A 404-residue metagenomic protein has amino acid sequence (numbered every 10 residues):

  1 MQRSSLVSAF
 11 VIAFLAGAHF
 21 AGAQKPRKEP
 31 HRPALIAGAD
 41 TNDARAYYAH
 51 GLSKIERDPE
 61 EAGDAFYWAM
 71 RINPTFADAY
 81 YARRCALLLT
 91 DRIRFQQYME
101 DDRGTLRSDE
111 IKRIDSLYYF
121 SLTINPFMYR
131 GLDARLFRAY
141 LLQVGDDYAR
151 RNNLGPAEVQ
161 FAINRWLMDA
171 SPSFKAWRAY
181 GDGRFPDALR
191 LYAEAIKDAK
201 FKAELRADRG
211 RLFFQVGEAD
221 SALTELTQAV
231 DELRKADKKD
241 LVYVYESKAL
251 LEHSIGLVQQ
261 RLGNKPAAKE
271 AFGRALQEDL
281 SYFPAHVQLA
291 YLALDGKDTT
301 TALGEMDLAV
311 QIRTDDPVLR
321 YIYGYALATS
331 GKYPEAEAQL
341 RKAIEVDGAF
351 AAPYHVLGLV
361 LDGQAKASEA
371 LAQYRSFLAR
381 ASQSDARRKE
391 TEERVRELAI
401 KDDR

Functional and structural regions predicted by a protein language model:
A34-A39, F120-D133, E158-R165, E232-E246: Flexible helix-coil transition and linker loops at the boundaries of alpha-helical arrays
A44, A77-D78, Y129, D169 (+8 more regions): Helix-start (N-cap) detector for alpha-helical repeat units in TPR-like alpha-solenoids, especially tetratricopeptide
A49, A82, A134-R135, F174 (+7 more regions): Canonical tetratricopeptide repeat
E56, L89, G181, Q215 (+5 more regions): Register position in tetratricopeptide repeats
